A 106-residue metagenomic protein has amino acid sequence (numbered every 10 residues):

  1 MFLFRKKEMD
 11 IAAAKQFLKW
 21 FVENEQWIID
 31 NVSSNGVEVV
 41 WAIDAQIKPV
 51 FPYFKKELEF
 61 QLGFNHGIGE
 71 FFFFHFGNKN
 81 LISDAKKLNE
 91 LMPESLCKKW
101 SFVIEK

Functional and structural regions predicted by a protein language model:
F2-G69, F76-K106: Long, contiguous binding/interaction regions
